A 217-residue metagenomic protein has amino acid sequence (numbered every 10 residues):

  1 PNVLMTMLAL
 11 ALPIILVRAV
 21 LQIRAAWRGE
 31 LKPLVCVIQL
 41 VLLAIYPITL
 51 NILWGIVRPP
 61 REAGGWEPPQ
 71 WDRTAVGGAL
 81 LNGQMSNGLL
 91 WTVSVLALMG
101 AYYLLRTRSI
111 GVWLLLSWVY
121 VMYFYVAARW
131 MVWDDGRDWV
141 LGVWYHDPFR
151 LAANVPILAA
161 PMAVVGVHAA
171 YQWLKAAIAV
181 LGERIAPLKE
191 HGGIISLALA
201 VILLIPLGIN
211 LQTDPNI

Functional and structural regions predicted by a protein language model:
P1-I217: Membrane-embedded transmembrane-helix bundle of lipid-linked glycan/lipid transferases
